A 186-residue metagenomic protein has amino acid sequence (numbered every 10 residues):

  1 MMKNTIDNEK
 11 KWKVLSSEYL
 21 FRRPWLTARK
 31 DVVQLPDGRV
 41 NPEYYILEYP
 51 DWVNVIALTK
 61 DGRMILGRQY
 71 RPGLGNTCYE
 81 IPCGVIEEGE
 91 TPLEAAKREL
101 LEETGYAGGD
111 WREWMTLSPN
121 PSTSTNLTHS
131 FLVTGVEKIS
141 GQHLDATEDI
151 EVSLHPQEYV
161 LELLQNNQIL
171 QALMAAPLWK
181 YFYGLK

Functional and structural regions predicted by a protein language model:
M1-R22: Extreme N-terminal tail/first-helix region
V14, A28, N41-E43, G67 (+3 more regions): Hydrophobic residues on conserved beta-strands that form the core of alpha/beta folds
S16-N54, K60: Acidic, metal-coordinating catalytic segment for phosphate/diphosphate chemistry, firing primarily on the Nudix
T27-D31, T77, L127-H129, E151: Short beta-strand micro-motifs in enzyme catalytic cores
P42, W52-N54, T59, V85-L173: Unchanged
Y49-N76, E80: A glycine-rich, hydrophobic loop/mini-helix early in the fold
M174-K186: Charged phosphate-binding loop/patch that engages nucleotide di/tri-phosphates or the phosphate backbone of nucleic
